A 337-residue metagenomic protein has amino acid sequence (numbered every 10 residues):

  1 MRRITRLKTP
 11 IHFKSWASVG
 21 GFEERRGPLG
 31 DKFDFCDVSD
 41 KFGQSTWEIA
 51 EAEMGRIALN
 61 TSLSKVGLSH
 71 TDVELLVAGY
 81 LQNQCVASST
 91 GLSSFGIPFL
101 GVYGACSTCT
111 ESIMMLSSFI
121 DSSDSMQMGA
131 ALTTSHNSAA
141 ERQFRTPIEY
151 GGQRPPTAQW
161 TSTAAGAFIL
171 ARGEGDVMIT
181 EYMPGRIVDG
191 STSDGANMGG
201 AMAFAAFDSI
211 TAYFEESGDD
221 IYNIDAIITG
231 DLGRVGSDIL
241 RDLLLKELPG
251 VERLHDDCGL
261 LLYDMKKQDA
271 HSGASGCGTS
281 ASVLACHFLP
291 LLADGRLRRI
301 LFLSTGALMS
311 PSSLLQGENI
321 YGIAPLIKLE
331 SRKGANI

Functional and structural regions predicted by a protein language model:
M1-V77, L81-L100, G166-I337: Conserved "HGTGT" condensation-loop signature of ketosynthase/thiolase-family condensing enzymes that catalyze
S89-A158: A generic, well-ordered mixed alpha/beta core segment in the N-terminal half of proteins
P155-A171: Phosphate/pyrophosphate-binding betaalpha-module
